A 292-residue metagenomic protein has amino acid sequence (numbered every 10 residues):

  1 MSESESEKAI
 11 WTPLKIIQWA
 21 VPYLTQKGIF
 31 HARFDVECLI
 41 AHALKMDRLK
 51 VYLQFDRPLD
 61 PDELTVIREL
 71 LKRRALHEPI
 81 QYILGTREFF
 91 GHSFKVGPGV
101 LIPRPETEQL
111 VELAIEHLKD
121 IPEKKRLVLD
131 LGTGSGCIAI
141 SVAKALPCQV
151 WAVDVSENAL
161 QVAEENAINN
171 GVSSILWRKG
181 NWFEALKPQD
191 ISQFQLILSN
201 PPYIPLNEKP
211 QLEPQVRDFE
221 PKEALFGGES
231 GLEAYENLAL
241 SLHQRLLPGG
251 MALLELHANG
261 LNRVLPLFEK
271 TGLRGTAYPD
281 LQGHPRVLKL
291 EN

Functional and structural regions predicted by a protein language model:
M1-M46, K50-Y52: Non-catalytic accessory regions of SAM-dependent methyltransferases
L24, L118, A167, L242 (+1 more regions): Conserved hydrophobic residues forming the short capping helix/wall of the S-adenosyl-L-methionine
L39, H77, T107, I138 (+6 more regions): Residue-level signal for inorganic ion chemistry
A41-H117: Conserved AdoMet
P103, D130, A152, G227 (+1 more regions): Conserved SAM-binding loop
Q109-Q211: Conserved SAM/SAH cofactor-binding pocket of Class I
Y203-E233: Mobile active-site "lid"/loop adjacent to the S-adenosyl-L-methionine
E229-L290: Conserved Class I SAM-dependent methyltransferase catalytic core
